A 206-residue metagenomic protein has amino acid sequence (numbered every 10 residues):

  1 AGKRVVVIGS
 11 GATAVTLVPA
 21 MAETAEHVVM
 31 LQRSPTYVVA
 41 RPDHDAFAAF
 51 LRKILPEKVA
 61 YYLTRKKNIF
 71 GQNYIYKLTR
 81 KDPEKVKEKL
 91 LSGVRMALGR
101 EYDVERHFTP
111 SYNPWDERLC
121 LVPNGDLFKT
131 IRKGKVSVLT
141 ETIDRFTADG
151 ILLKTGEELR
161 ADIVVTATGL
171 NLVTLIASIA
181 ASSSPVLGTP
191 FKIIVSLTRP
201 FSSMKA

Functional and structural regions predicted by a protein language model:
A1, T16, T166-A177: Flavin (primarily FAD) binding-site architecture
A1-D103, V136-S137, L159, A206: Rossmann-like dinucleotide-binding core of oxidoreductases
V7, V165-T166: Redox-cofactor binding/interface segments in oxidoreductases and associated redox assembly factors
E105-V122: Helix-loop-beta segment of a Rossmann-like dinucleotide-binding subdomain
V136-K154: A conserved short coil-to-beta-strand element within the FAD-binding core of flavoproteins
K154-I163: Core beta-strand elements of the Rossmann-like FAD/NAD(P) dinucleotide-binding domain in flavoenzyme oxidoreductases
S178, S182-K192, S196-K205: Low-acidity, Ser/Thr- and Arg-rich intrinsically disordered low-complexity segments
